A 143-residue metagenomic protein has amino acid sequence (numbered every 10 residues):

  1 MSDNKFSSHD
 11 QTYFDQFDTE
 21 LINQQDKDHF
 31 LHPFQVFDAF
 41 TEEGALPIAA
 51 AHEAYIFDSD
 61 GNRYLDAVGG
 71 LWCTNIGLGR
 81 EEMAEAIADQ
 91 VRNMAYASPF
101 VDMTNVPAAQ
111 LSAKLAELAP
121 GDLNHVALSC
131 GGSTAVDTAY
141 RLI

Functional and structural regions predicted by a protein language model:
M1-S2, N62: Short intrinsically disordered, low-complexity coil segments enriched in acidic
D3-H52, P107: Active-site-adjacent loop/helix segments that line or gate small-molecule/cofactor pockets in enzymes
H9-D15, T19, R63-I143: Glycine-rich loop-to-alpha-helix module at the N-terminal edge of alpha/beta enzyme cores
Q24, D28-F34, D58, D66 (+3 more regions): Generic detection of intrinsically disordered/low-complexity segments and helix-coil linkers/edges
A45-D66: Active-site and channel-lining beta-strand-loop segments that bind or position nucleotide-derived/phosphorylated
